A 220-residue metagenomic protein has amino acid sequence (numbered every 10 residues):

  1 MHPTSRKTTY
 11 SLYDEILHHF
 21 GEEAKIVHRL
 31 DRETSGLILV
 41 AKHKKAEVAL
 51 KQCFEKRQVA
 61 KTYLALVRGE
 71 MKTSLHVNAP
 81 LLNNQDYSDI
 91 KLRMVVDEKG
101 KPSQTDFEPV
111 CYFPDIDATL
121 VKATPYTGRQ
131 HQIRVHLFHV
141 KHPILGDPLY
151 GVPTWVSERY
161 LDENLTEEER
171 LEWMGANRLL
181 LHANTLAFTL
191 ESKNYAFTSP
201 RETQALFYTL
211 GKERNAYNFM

Functional and structural regions predicted by a protein language model:
M1-K91, E98-Q104, C111-P114, E202-F219: RNA pseudouridine synthases
L50, R129-L137: Short beta-strand segments enriched for Tyr within beta-sheet-rich domains, predominantly fibronectin type III
V95-K99, G175-R178: Short Gly/Pro-enriched turn/cap motifs at secondary-structure boundaries
K101, R129, E191-Y195: Short acidic/polar mixed-charge low-complexity motifs
I116, H136-M220: Pseudouridine synthases involved in rRNA/tRNA modification
V121-A123: Short histidine-centered loop motifs in beta-beta connectors
Y126-R129, E202-T203: Short solvent-exposed strand/turn elements
